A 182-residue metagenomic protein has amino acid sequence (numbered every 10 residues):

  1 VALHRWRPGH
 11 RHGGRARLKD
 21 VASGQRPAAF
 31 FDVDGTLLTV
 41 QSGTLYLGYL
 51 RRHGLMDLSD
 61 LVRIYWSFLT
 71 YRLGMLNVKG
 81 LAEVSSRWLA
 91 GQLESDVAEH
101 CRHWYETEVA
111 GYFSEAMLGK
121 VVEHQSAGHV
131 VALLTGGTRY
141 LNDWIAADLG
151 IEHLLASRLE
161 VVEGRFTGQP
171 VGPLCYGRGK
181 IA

Functional and structural regions predicted by a protein language model:
V1-R17: Conserved beta-strand-centric core segments of catalytic alpha/beta enzyme folds
R5, Q41, Q92, G179: Conserved active-site and cofactor/substrate-binding residues in soluble primary-metabolism enzymes
G13-R15, T44-Y46, A146-L149: Short, glycine/charged-enriched secondary-structure capping and boundary segments
R17-L73: Active-site neighborhood of HAD-like aspartate-dependent phosphohydrolases
L18-R26, E99, E106-A182: C-terminal cap/substrate-recognition subdomain and adjoining C-terminal extension of metal-dependent phosphatase-like
G43-T44, A82, I181: A general structural signal for well-ordered alpha-helical segments in protein cores
F68-L73, K79-E94, L149-L159: Short, compositionally biased "basic patch" segments
G80-A116: Metal-dependent phosphoesterase signature
